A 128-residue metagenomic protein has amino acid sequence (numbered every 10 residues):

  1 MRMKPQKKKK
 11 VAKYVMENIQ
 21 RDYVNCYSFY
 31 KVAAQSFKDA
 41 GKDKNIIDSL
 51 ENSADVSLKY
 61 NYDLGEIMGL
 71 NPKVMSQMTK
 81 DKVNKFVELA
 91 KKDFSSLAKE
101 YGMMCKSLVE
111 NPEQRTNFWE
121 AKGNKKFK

Functional and structural regions predicted by a protein language model:
R2-V15, K82-L89: Short amphipathic alpha-helical segments and their helix-coil junctions
A12-G69: Short N-proximal segments of mature Sec-exported proteins
S49-K128: Compact alpha-helical subdomains of small soluble proteins
